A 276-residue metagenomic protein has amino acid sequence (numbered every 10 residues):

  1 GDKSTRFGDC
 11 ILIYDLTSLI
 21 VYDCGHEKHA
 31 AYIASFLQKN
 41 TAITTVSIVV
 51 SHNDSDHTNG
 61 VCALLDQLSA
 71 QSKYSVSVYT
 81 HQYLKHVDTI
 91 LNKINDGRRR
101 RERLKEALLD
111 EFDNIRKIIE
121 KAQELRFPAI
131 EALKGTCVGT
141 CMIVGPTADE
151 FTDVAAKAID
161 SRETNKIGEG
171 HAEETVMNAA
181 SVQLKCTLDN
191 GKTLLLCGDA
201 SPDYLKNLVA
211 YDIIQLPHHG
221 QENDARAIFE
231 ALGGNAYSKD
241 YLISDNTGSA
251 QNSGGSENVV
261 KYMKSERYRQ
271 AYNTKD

Functional and structural regions predicted by a protein language model:
G1-I43, V176-S201: Conserved beta-strand hairpin/beta-sheet module of binuclear metal-dependent hydrolase folds, prominently
S4, C62-L194, R267-D276: Flexible, acidic/histidine-containing loops and adjacent segments that form or flank the divalent-metal
R6-F7, E27-K28, N53-N59, K85-T89 (+4 more regions): Active-site environment of divalent metal-dependent phosphoester hydrolases
I13, D23, H52, V78-Y79 (+4 more regions): Divalent metal-coordination and catalytic microenvironments
C24, L196-A200, H218, D245-N246 (+1 more regions): Active-site proximal loops enriched in glycine and acidic residues that flank catalytic Cys/His/Asp and coordinate
K28-T80, V209-Q221, G234-Y241: Active-site metal-binding motif and surrounding structural segment of the metallo-beta-lactamase
T58-L68, I90-N95, R226-E230, G254-N258: Metal-dependent catalytic neighborhoods of phosphoester/phosphodiester hydrolases
R226-S238, L242-D276: C-terminal regions of proteins
